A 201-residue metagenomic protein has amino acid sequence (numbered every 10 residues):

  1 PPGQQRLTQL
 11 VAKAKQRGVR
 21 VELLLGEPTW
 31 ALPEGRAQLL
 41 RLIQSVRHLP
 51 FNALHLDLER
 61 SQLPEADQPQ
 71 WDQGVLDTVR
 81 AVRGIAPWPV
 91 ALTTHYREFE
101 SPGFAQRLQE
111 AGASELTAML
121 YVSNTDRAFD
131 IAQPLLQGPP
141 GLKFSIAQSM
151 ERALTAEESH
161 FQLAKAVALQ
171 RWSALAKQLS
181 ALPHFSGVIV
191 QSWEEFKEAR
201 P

Functional and structural regions predicted by a protein language model:
P1, E27-P33, S61-D72, T93 (+2 more regions): Second-shell loop/turn segments in exported
P1, P50-L54, L58-Q62, S101-F129: Aromatic- and acid-rich polysaccharide-binding/catalytic face of secreted or lumenal carbohydrate-active enzymes
P1-T8, V19-Q38, I43, A53-L63 (+2 more regions): Aromatic-lined carbohydrate-binding surfaces of glycoside hydrolases
P2-L10, G35-S45, Y96-Q109, T125-Q137: Alpha-helical scaffolding within the catalytic cores of extracellular/periplasmic polymer-degrading hydrolases
K15, V19-P33, V75-F104, K143-A153 (+1 more regions): Aromatic-lined carbohydrate-recognition surfaces of secreted/lumenal glycan-active proteins
R17-V21, P50-L54, A86-V90, A113-S114 (+2 more regions): Short, well-ordered coil/turn segments that N-cap beta-strands
L42-Q73, S186-V190: Active-site groove signature of glycoside hydrolases
Y121-T125, K143-P201: Substrate-binding cleft of secreted/luminal carbohydrate-active enzymes
